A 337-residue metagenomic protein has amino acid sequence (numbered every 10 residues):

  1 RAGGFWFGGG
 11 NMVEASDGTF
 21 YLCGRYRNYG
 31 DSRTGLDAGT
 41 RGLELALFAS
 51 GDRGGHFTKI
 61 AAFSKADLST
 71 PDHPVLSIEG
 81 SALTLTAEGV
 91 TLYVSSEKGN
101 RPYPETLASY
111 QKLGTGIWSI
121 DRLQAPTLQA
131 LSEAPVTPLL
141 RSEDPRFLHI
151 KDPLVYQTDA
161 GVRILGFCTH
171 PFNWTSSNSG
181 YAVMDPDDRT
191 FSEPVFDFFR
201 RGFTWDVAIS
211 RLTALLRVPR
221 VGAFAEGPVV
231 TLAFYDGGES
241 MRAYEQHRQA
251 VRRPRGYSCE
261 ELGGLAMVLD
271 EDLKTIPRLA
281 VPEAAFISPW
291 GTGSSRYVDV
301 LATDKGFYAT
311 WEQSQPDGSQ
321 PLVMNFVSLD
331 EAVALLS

Functional and structural regions predicted by a protein language model:
R1-L76, T84-D152, Y156-G291, T303-S337: Beta-rich carbohydrate-recognition and catalytic domains
S295-V298: Short glycine-rich, acidic/polar surface loops and turns
